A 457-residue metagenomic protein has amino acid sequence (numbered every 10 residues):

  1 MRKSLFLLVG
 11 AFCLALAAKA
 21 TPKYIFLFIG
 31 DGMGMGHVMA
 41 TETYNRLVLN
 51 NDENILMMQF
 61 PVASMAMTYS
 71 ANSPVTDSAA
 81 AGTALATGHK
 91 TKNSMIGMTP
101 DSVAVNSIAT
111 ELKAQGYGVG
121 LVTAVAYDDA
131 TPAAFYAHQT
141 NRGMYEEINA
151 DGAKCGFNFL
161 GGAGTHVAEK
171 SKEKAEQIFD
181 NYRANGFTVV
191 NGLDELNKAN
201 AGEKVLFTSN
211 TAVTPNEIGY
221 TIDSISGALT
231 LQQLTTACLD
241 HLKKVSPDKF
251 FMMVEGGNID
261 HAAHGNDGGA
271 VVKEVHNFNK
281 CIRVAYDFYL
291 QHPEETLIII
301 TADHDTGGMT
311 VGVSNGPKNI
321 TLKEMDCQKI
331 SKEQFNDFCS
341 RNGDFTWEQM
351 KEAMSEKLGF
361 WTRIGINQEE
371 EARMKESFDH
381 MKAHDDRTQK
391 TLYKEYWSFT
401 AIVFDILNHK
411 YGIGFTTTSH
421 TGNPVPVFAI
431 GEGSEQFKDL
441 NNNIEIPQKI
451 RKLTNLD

Functional and structural regions predicted by a protein language model:
M1-S4, I282: Positively charged n-region of N-terminal signal peptides that target proteins for export
K3-S4, S73, I96-V103, Y136: Short coil/turn segments at secondary-structure boundaries
G10-K19: Hydrophobic h-region of N-terminal signal peptides that target proteins for export in Gram-negative bacteria
F12, A126, G164: Residues that line or immediately flank small-molecule/substrate-binding pockets and catalytic motifs
K23-A40, L85, K90-T91, T99 (+2 more regions): Mobile, glycine-rich extracellular loop/lid and propeptide segments that shape or gate substrate/ligand access
K23-Y24, M33-M39, T43-T83, D129-A133 (+1 more regions): A post-motif C-terminal structural segment
K92-S94, A263: Glycine/charged-rich beta-loop-alpha catalytic/anionic-binding loops adjacent to active sites
G97, V105, V119-A124, N191-D194 (+1 more regions): Surface-exposed patches in mature extracellular/periplasmic domains of secreted proteins
